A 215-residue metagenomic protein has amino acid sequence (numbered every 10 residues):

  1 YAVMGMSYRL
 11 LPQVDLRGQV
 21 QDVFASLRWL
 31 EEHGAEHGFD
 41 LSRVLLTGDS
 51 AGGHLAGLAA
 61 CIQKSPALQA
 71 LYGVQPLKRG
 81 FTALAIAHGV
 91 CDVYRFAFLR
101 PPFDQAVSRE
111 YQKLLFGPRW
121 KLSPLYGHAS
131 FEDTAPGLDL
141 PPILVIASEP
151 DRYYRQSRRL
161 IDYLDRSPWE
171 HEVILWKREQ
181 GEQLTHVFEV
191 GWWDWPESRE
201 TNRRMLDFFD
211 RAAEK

Functional and structural regions predicted by a protein language model:
Y1-K215: Alpha/beta-hydrolase superfamily serine-hydrolase fold, recognizing
